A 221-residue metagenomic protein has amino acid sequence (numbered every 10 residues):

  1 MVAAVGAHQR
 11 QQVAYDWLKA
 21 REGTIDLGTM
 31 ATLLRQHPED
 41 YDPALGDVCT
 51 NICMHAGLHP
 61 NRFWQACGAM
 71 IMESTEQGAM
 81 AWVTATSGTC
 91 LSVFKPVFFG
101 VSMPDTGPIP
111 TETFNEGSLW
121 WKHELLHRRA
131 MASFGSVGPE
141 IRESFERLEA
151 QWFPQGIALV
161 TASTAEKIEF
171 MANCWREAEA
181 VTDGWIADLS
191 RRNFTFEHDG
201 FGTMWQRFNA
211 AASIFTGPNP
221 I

Functional and structural regions predicted by a protein language model:
M1-I221: C-terminus-biased signal that marks the final domain/tail of proteins
